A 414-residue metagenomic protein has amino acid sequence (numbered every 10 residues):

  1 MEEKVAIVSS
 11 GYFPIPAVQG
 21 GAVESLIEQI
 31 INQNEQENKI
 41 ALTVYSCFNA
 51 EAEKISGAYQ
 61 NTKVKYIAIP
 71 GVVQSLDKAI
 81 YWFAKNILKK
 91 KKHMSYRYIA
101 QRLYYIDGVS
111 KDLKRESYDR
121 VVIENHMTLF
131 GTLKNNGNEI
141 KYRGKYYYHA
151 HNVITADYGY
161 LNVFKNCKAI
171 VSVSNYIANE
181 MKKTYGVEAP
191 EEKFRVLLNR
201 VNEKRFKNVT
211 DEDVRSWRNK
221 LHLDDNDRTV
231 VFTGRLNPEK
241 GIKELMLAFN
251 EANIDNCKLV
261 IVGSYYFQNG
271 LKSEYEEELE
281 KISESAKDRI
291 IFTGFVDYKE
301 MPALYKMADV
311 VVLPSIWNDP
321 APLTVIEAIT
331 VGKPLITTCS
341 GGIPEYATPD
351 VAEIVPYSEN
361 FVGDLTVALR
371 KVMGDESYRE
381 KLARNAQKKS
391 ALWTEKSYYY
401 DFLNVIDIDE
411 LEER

Functional and structural regions predicted by a protein language model:
E139, S273-V296: Nucleotide-activated donor-binding/catalytic signature segment of Leloir-type glycosyltransferases, i.e., the conserved
V171, D224-K240, M246-F249, V260: Conserved donor-binding/catalytic core segment of Leloir-type glycosyltransferases
K207-L223: A short helix/loop element that forms part of the nucleotide-sugar donor recognition site in Leloir-type
K258-E277: Glycosyltransferase donor-sugar binding loop
F295, L304-A308: Short alpha-helical donor nucleotide-sugar binding micro-motif in glycosyltransferases
T330, P334-T337: Short hydrophobic beta-strand element within catalytic cores of glycosyltransferases and related nucleotide-activated
P344-R370: Change "using UDP/GDP/dTDP sugars" to "using nucleotide sugars
K371, Y378-L392, N404: A short, well-ordered alpha-helix in the C-terminal region of glycosyltransferases
